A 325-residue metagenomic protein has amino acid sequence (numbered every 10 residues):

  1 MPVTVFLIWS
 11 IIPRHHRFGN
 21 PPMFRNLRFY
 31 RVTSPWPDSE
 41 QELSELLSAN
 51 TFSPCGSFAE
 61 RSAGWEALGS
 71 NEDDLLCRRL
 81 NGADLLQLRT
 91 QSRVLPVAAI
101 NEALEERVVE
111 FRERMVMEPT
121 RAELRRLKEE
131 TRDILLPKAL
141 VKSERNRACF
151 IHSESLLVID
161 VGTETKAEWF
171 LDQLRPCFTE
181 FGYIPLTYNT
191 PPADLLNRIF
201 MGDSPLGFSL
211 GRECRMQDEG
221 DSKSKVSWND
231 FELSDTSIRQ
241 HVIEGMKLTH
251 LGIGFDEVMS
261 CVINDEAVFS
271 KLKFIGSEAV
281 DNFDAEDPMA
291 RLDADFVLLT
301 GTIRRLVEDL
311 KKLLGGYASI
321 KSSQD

Functional and structural regions predicted by a protein language model:
G19-D325: Intrinsically disordered, low-complexity, charge-rich terminal extensions of nucleic-acid-associated complexes
